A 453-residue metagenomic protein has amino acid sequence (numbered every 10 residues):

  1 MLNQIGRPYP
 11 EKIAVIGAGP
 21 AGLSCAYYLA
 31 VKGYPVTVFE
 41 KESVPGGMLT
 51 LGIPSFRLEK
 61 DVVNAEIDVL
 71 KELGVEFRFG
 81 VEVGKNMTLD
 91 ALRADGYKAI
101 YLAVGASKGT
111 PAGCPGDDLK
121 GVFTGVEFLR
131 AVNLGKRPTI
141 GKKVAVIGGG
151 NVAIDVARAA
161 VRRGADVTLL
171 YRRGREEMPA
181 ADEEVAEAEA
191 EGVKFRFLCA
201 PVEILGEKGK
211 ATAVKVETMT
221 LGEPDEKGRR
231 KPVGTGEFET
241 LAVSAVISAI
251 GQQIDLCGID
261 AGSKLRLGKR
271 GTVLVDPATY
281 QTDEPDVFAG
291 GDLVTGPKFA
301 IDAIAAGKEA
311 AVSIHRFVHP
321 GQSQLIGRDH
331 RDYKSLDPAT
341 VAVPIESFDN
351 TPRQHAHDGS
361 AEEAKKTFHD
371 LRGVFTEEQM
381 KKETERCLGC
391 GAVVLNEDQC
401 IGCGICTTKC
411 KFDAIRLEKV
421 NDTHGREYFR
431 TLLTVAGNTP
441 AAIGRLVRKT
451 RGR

Functional and structural regions predicted by a protein language model:
M1, V44, V75-F77, D370 (+2 more regions): Iron-sulfur cluster-binding cysteine motifs and their immediate structural context in ferredoxin-like electron-transfer
M1-P8, A65-K85, G109-R163, L267-D283: Glycine-rich dinucleotide-binding loop and its adjacent helix/turn
R7-I16, A21, N64-C114, E203-K215 (+3 more regions): Feature captures the FAD/FMN-dependent oxidoreductase FAD-binding
E11-T37, V152-V161: N-terminal Rossmann-like FAD-binding beta1-loop-alpha1 element of flavoenzymes
V38, E42-L73, F77, V132 (+3 more regions): Rossmann-like dinucleotide-binding cores of NAD(P)H-dependent redox enzymes
D118-K142, P224-P297: FAD-site-proximal beta/loop scaffold in flavoenzymes
V156, G290-V318: A conserved FAD-binding loop/helix module that cradles the flavin
A190-E191, C199-K210, T220-G222, H319-A392: Mid-to-C-terminal Rossmann-like scaffold of FAD/NAD(P)H-dependent oxidoreductases
